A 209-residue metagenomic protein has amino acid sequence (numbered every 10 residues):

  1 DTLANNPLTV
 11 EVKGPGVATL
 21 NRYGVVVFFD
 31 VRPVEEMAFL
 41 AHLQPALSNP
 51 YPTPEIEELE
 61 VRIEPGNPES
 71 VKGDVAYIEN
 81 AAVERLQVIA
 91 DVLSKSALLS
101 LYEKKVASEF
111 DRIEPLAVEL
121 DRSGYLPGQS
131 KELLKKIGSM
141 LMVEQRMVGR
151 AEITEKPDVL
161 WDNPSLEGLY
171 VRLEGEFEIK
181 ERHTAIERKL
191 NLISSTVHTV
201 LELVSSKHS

Functional and structural regions predicted by a protein language model:
D1-N5: Intrinsically disordered, low-complexity, positively charged segments
P7, E11-K131: Extended alpha-helical interaction modules
A117-S209: Membrane-associated alpha-helical segments
